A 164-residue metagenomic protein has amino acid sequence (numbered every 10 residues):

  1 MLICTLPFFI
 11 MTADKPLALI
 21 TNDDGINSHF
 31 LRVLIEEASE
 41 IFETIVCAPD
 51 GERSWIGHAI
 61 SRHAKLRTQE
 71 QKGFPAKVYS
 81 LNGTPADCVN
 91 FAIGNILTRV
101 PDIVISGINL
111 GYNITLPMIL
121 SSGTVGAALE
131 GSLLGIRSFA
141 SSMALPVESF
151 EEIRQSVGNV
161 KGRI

Functional and structural regions predicted by a protein language model:
T12-D14, A18, S28-V100: A cross-family phosphate/adenosyl-ligand binding-site feature
I20-N27, T115-I119: Short, glycine-rich nucleotide/cofactor-binding loops
T21, C47-P49, S106-N109, A140-S142: Short beta-strand segments
I103: Short, Asp-centered acidic motifs that coordinate Mg2+ and/or phosphate in catalytic or ligand-binding sites
I119-G126: Charged helix-capping and loop-helix junction motifs
A127-S132: Hydrophobic/aromatic ligand-binding patch that stacks against planar heteroaromatic rings of cofactors or nucleotides
L133-I164: Glycine-rich, Lys/Arg-enriched anion-binding loops that position phosphate/diphosphate groups for phosphoryl
